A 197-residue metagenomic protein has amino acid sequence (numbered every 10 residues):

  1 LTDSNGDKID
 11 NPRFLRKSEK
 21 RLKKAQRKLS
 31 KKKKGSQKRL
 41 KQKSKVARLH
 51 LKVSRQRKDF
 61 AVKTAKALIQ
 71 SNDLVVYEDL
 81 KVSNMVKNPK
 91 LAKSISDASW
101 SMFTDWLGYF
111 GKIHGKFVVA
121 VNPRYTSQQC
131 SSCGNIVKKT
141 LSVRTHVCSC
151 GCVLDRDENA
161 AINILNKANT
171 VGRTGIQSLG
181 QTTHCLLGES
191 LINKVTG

Functional and structural regions predicted by a protein language model:
L1-T104, V171-G197: Substrate-contacting helices/loops that form the catalytic groove of nucleic-acid and nucleotide-polymer processing
S94, A98-G197: Positively charged, low-complexity nucleic-acid-binding target-recognition regions
